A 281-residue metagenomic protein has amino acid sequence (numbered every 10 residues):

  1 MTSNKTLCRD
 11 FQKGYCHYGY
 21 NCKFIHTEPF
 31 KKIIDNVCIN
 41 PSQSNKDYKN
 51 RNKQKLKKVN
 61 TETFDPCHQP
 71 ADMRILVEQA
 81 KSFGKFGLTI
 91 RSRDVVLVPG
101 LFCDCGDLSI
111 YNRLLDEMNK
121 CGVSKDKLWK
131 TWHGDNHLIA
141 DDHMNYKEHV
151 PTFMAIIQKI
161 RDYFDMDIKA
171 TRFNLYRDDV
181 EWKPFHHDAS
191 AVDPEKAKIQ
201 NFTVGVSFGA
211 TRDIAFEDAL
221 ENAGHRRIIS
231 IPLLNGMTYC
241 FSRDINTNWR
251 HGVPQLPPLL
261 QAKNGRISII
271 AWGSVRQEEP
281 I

Functional and structural regions predicted by a protein language model:
M1-V59: Cys/His Zn-binding finger modules involved in RNA regulation
I33-I281: Non-heme Fe(II) oxygenase metal-center motifs and adjacent flexible, charged/small-residue loops
